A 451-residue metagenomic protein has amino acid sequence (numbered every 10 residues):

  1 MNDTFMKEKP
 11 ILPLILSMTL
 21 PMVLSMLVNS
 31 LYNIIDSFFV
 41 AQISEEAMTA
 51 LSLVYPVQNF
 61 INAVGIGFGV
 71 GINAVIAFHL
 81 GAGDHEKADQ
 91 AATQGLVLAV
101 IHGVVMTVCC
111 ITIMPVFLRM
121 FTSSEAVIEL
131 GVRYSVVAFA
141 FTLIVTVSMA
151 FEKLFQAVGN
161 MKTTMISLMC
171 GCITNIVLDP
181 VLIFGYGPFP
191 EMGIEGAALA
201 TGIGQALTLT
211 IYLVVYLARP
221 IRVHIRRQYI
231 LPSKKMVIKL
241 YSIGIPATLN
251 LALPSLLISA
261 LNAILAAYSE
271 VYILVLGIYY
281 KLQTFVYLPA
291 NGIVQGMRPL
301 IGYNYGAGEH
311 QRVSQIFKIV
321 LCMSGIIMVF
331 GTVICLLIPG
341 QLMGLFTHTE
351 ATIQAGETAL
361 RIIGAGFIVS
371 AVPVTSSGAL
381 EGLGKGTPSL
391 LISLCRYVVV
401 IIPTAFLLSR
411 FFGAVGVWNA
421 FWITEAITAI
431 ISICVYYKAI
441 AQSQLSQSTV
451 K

Functional and structural regions predicted by a protein language model:
M1-T19, I76-L143, F189-I245, I301-G366 (+1 more regions): Short alpha-helical transmembrane segments in multi-pass integral membrane proteins
E8, L12-L31, I35, V57-V64 (+6 more regions): Residue-level signal for short hydrophobic patches within transmembrane helices of multi-pass membrane transporters
S17-D36, V137, G171, G204-T208 (+4 more regions): Transmembrane helical elements of multi-pass membrane transporters/channels
L27, L31-T49, L118-E125, V181-M192 (+4 more regions): Helix-terminus/linker motif at the lipid-water interface of multi-pass membrane proteins
V40-N59, E125-L130, I194-E195, M236-I243 (+5 more regions): Interfacial/gating helices of multi-pass transporter permease domains
M48-V108, V145-G159, T163-T164, N262 (+3 more regions): Small-residue-rich hydrophobic transmembrane alpha-helices
F60-A63, T107, N175-P180, L209-L213 (+4 more regions): Hydrophobic transmembrane alpha-helices of multi-pass small-molecule transporters
G69, N73, A138-Q156, T164-C172 (+5 more regions): Short runs within selected transmembrane alpha-helices of multi-pass transporters and secretion channels
